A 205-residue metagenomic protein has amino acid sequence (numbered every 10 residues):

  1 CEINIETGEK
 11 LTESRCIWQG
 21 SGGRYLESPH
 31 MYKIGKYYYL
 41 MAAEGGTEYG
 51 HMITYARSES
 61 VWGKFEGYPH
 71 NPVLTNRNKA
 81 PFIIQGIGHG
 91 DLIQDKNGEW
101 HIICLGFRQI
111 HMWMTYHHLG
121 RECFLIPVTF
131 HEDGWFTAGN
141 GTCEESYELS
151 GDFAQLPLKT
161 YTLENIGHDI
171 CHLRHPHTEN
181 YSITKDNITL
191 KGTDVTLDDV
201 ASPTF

Functional and structural regions predicted by a protein language model:
C1-F205: Carbohydrate-active catalytic/glycan-binding domains of CAZyme proteins, especially the secreted or lumenal ectodomains
